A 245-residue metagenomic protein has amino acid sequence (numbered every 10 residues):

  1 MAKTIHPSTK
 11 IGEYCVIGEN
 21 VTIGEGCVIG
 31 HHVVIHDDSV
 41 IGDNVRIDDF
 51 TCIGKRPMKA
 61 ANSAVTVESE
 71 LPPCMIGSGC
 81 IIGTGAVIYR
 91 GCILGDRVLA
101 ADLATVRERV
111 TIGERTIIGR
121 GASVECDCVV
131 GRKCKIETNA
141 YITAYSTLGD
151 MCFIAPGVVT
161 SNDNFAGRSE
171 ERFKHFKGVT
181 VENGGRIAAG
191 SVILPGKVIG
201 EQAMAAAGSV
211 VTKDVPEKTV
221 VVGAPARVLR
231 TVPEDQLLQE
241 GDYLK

Functional and structural regions predicted by a protein language model:
K3-A60, A64-V222, R227-V228: Structural signal for interior beta-strand "rungs" in well-ordered beta-sheet cores of soluble enzyme domains
L229-K245: Short, basic/aromatic-enriched C-terminal tail that caps enzymatic domains
